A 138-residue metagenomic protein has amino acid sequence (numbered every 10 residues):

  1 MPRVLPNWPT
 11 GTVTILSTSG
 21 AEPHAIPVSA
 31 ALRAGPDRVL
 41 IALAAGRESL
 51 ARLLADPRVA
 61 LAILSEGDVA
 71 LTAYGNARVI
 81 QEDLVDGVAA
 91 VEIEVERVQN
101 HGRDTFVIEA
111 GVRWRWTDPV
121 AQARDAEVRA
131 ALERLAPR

Functional and structural regions predicted by a protein language model:
M1-R138: Binding-site signature for planar aromatic cofactors or substrates
